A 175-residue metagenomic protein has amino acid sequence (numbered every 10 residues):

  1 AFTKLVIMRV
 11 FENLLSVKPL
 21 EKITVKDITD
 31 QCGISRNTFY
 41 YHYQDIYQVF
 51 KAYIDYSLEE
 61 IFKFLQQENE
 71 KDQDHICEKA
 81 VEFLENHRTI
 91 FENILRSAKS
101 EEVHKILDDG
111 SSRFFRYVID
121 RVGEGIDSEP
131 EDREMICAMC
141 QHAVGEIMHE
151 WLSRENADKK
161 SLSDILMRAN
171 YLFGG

Functional and structural regions predicted by a protein language model:
K4-E12, S16, E21-V25, D30-G33 (+2 more regions): An amphipathic alpha-helix adjacent to DNA-recognition modules
L5, R9, A52, Y56 (+6 more regions): Short, residue-level hotspots on alpha-helical faces of the histone-fold and other alpha-helical interaction modules
S16-K18, D127-S128, S153-R154: Cytosolic nucleotide-binding catalytic cores of signal-transduction proteins
F64-E68, F91-L95, V122-G125, W151-E155: Secondary-structure edge/capping motif, primarily at the C-terminal ends of alpha-helices and the immediately following
E70-T89, A138: Amphipathic alpha-helical segments that line or abut small-molecule/effector binding pockets and mediate allosteric
K79, S100-G125, E131-E146: Amphipathic alpha-helical packing segments from all-alpha helical-bundle domains
S153-G175: C-terminal peripheral helix-coil segments that are non-catalytic and often amphipathic
